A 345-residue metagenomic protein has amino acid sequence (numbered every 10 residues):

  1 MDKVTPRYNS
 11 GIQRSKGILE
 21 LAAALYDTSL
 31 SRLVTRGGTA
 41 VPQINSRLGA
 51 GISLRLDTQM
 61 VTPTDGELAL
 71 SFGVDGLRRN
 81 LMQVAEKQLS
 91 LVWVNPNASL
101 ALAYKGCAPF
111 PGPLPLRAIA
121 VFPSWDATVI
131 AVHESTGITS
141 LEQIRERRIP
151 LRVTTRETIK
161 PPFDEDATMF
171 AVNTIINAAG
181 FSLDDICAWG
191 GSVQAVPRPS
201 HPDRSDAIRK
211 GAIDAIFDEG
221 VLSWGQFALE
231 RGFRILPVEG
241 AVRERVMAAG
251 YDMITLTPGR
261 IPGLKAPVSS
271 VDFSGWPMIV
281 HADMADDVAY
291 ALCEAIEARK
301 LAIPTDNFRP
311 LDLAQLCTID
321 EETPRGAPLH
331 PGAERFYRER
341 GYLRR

Functional and structural regions predicted by a protein language model:
T5-T62, E67-S71, D126-R204, P304 (+2 more regions): Bilobed "Venus flytrap"/periplasmic-binding protein-like clamshell domains and structurally analogous long
G49, L89, I149, N173 (+5 more regions): Sec-exported extracytoplasmic/periplasmic mature domains
D57-P111, P202-A207, E219-E230: Pocket-flanking alpha-helical
V84, I130, I144, I208 (+2 more regions): Residue-level signal for nonpolar/aromatic packing positions in well-ordered secondary structure
E86, L114, W125-A127, R148 (+2 more regions): Extracytoplasmic
P96-A98, G106-C107, T136, F181-I279 (+1 more regions): Pocket-lining segment of extracytoplasmic ligand-binding domains
P111-T128, I261-S270: A structural signal for short loop-to-beta-strand junctions that line the ligand-binding cleft of periplasmic/secreted
G263, P267-R345: Segments of small-molecule ligand-sensing domains
